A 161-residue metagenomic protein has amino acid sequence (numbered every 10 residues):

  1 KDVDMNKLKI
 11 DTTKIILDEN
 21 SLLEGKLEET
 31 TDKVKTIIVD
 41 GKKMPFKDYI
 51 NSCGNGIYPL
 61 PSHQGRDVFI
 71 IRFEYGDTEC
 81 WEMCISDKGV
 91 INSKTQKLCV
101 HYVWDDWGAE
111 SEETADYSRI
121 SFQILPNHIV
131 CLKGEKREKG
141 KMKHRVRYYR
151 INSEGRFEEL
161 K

Functional and structural regions predicted by a protein language model:
K1-Y58: Terminal domain-start segments
E24-G25, G65-E74, Q123-E135: Short beta-strand elements that form the blades of beta-propeller/WD-repeat-like and other beta-sheet-rich scaffold
K35, D67, T78-E79, I91 (+2 more regions): Hydrophobic residues embedded in beta-strands of well-ordered beta-sheets
C53, V68-F69, G76-E82, E113-R119 (+1 more regions): Short, surface-exposed coil-to-beta transition loops
N55-P61, S121-L125: Beta-propeller blade termini
P61-K94: Mid-length scaffold segments of soluble, non-membrane domains
S93-K161: Short aromatic loop motif centered on NTY/YTY
